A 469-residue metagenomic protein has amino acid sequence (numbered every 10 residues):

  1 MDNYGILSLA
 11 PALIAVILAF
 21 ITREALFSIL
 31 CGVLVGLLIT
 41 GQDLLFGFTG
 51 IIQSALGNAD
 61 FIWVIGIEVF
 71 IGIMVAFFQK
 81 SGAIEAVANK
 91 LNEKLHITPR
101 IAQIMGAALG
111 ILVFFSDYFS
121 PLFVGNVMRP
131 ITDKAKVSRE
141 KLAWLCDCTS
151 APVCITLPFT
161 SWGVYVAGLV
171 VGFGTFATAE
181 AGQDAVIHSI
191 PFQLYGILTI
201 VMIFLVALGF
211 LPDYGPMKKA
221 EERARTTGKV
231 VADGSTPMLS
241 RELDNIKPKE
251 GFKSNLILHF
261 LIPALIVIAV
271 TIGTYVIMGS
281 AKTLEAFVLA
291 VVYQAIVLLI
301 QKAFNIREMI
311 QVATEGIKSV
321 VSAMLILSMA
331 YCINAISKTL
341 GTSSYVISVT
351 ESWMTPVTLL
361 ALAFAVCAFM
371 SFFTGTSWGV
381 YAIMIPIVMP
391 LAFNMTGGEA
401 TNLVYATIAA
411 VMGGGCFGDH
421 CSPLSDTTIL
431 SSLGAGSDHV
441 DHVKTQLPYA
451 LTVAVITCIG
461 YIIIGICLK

Functional and structural regions predicted by a protein language model:
M1-I67, L194-G196, A207-L208, R225-C332 (+3 more regions): Hydrophobic transmembrane alpha-helices of multi-pass small-molecule transporters
M1-Y4, E93-H96, G251-L256, S348-P356 (+1 more regions): Short, amphipathic, aromatic/basic-enriched membrane-interface segments that mark the entry/exit of transmembrane
Y4, S28-G36, V64, E68 (+15 more regions): Alpha-helical transmembrane segments of multi-pass membrane proteins, especially transporters and channels
V33, G72, F77-K80, S161-T175 (+2 more regions): Extracellular/periplasmic helix-exit of transmembrane alpha-helices
L44-A143, N305-G398: Membrane-embedded alpha-helical segments and adjacent helix-loop junctions characteristic of multi-pass solute
E68, P99-V113, V137-G163, F176-L198 (+3 more regions): Alpha-helical transmembrane segments of multi-pass membrane proteins
I131-T227, G251, T427-G460, L468: Membrane-core helix-loop-helix motifs of multi-pass transport proteins
K134-A135, F176, M324, M329-I333 (+3 more regions): C-terminal transmembrane helix pair
